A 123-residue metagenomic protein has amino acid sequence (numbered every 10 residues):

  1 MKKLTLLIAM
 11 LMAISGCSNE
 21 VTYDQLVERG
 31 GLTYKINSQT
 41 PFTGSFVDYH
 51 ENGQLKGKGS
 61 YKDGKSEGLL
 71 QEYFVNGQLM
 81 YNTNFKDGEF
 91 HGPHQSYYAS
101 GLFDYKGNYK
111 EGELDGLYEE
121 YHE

Functional and structural regions predicted by a protein language model:
L4-I14: Sec-dependent N-terminal signal peptides
G16-E123: Glycine/tyrosine- and acidic-biased, solvent-exposed loop/turn segments at the edges of beta-strands
